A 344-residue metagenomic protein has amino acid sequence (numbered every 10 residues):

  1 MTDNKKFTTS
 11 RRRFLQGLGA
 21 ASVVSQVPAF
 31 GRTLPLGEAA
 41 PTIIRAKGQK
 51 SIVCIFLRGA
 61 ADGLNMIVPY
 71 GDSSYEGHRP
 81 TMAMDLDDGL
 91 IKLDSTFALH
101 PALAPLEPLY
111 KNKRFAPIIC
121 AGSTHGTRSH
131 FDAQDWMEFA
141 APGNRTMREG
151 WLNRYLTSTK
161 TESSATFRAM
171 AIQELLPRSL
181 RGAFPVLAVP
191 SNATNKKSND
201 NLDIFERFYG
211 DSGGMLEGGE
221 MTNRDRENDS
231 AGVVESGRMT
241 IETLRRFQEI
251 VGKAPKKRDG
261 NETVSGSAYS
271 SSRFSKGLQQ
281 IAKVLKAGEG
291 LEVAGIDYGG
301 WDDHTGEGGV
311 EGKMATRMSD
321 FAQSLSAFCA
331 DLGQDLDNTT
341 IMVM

Functional and structural regions predicted by a protein language model:
T2-D335: Feature for exported/extracytoplasmic and membrane-associated proteins, marking the mature portion
T339-M344: Acidic/histidine-rich, metal-coordinating catalytic segments
